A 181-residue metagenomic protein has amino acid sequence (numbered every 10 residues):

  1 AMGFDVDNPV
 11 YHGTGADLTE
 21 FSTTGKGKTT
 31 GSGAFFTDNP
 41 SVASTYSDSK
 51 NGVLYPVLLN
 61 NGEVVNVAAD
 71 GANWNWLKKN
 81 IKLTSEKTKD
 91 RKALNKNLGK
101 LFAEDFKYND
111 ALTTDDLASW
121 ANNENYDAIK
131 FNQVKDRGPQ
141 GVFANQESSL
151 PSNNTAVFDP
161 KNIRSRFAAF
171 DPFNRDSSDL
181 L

Functional and structural regions predicted by a protein language model:
A1-L181: Active-site and NAD+-binding cores of ADP-ribose-processing enzymes
